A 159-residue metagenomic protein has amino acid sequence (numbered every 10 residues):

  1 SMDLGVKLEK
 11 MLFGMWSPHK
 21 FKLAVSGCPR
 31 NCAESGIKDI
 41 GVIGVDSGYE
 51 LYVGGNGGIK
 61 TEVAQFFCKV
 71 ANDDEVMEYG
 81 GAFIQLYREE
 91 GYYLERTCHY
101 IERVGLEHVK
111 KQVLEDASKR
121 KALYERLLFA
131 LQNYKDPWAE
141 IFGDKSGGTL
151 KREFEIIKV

Functional and structural regions predicted by a protein language model:
S1-D46, D144-V159: Small-residue-enriched alpha-helical segments and adjacent helix-cap loops that form tight helix-helix packing
S1-L8, N72-Y79, G105, V109: General structural feature for long, well-ordered alpha-helical segments within catalytic domains of soluble enzymes
M11, Y79, L86, Y100 (+2 more regions): Residues that form generic nucleotide/phosphate-binding pockets
F13-S17, G81-Y93, L114-S118: Generic secondary-structure signature for well-ordered alpha-helical cores
K22, G27, N31, G36-R96 (+1 more regions): Mobile "lid/hinge" segments at catalytic clefts and subdomain interfaces of large enzymes
F67-A71, R96-Y100, K145-G148, I157-V159: A general structural signal for short secondary-structure boundary/capping elements
E102-F129: Terminal amphipathic helices with adjacent charged low-complexity linkers/tails
A122-V159: Charge-rich, low-complexity terminal tails
